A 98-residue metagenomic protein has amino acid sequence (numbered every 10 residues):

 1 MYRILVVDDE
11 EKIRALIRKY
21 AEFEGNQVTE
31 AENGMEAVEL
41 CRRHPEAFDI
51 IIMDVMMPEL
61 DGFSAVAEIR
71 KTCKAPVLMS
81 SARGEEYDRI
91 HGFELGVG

Functional and structural regions predicted by a protein language model:
E11-T29: Two-component/phosphorelay signaling modules centered on CheY-like receiver
A15, S64, K71, G84-G98: Alpha4 helix (beta4-alpha4-beta5 surface) of REC/receiver domains from two-component response regulators
E30-I50: Acidic, metal-coordinating helix/loop segments flanking the phosphotransfer/catalytic sites of two-component signaling
N33-E36, D61-S64, D88: Acidic catalytic/metal-coordinating carboxylates
E39, D61-C73: Short amphipathic alpha-helix used as the core "switch/output" element in two-component signaling
E46-D49, T72-V77: His-Asp phosphorelay/catalytic-motif detector in bacterial-type signaling
V55-M57: Receiver (REC) domain active-site loop signature in two-component systems and cognate sites in sensor histidine kinases
